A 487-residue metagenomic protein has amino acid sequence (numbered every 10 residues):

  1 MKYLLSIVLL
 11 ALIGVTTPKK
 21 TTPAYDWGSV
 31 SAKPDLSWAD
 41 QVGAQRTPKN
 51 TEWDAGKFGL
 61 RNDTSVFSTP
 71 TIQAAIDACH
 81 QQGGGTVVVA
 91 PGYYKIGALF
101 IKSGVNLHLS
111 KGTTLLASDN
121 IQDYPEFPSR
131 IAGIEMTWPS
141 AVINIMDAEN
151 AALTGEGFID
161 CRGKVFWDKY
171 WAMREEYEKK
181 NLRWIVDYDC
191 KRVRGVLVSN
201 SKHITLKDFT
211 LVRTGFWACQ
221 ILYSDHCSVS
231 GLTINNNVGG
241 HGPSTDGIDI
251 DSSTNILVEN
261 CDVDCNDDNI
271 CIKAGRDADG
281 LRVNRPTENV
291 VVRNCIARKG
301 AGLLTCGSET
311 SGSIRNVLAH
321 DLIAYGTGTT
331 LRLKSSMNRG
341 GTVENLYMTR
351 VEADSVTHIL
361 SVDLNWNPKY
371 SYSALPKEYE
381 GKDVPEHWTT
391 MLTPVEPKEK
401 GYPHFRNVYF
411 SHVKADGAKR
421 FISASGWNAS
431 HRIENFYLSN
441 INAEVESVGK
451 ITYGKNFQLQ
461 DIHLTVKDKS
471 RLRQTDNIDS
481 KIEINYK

Functional and structural regions predicted by a protein language model:
K2-V88, Y93-N106, S110-N200, K207 (+10 more regions): Extracellular "leader-to-stem" segments immediately downstream of a signal peptide or signal-anchor in secreted/lumenal
G84, G97-A98, S118-N120, P139-S140 (+15 more regions): Short glycine/acidic-rich loop motifs that flank beta-strands on beta-rich extracellular proteins
V89-G97, D246-D249, S336-M337: Conserved short loop/turn motifs at secondary-structure junctions
Y93, Y223-D225, A274-R276, S308-T310 (+2 more regions): Active-site-proximal loop/turn and secondary-structure-junction residues that shape catalytic pockets, frequently
A98, L107, G239-G240, S311-S313 (+2 more regions): Short glycine/serine/proline-enriched coil/turn segments at secondary-structure junctions
K111-G112, E149-G157, K202-R213, D225-V238 (+10 more regions): Right-handed parallel beta-helix
T310, T330-K487: Extracellular beta-rich repeat passengers
